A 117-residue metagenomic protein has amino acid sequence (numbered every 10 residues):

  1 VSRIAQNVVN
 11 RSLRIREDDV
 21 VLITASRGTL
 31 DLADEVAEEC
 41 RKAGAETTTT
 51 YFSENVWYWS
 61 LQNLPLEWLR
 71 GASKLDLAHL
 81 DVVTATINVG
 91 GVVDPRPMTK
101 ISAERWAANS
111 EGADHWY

Functional and structural regions predicted by a protein language model:
V1-Y117: Active-site bordering "gate/hinge" segments that shape substrate access to catalytic or cofactor-binding pockets
